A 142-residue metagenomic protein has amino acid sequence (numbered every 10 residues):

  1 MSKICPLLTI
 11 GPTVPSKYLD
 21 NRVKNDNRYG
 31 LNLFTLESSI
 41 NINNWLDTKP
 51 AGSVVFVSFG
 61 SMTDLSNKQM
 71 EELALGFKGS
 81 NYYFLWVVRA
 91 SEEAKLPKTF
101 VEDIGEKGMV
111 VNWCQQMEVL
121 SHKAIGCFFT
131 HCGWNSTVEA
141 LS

Functional and structural regions predicted by a protein language model:
M1-S142: Catalytic core of nucleotide-sugar-dependent glycosyltransferases
